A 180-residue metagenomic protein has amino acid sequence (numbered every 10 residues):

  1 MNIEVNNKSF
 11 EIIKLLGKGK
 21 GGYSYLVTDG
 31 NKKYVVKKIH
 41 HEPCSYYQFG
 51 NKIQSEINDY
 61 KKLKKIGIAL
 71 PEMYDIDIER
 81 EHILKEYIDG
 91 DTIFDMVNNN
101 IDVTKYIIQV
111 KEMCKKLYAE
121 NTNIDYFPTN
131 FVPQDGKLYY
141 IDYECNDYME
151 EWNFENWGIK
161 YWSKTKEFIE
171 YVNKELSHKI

Functional and structural regions predicted by a protein language model:
M1-K14: Juxta-kinase regulatory segment immediately upstream of eukaryotic protein kinase catalytic domains
I13-Q54: ATP-binding glycine-rich loop module of kinase domains
Y34, A69, I83, Y139-D142: Protein kinase-like catalytic core scaffold
Q48-I66: The N-lobe alphaC helix and its flanking beta3-alphaC-beta4 segment of protein kinase-like domains, centered on
F49, I68-I107: Conserved structural core of kinase catalytic domains
Q109-K116: Conserved hydrophobic core/spine positions of the Hanks-type protein kinase catalytic domain
Y118-N123, Q134-I180: C-lobe/activation-segment region of protein kinase-like
Y126-F131: Hydrophobic residue at the +6 position relative to the catalytic HRD Asp in the kinase catalytic loop
